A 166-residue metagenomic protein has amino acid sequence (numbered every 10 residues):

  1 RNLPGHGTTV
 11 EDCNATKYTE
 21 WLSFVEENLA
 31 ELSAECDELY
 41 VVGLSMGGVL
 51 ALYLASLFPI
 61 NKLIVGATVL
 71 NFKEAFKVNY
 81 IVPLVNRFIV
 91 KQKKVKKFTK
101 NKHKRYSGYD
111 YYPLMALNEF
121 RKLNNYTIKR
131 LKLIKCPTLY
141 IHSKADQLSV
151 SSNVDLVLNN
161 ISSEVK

Functional and structural regions predicted by a protein language model:
R1-V10: Conserved alpha/beta-hydrolase
T9-E35: Catalytic nucleophile-loop/oxyanion-hole region of alpha/beta-hydrolase and closely related hydrolase-like folds
G43-G47, A51: Gly/Ala-rich beta-loop-alpha elbow adjacent to hydrolase catalytic centers
I64-E74: Active-site nucleophile loop of the alpha/beta-hydrolase fold
P113-R130, C136: Active-site nucleophile elbow and catalytic-triad environment of alpha/beta-hydrolase enzymes
L133-I134, Y140-H142, D146: Short beta-strand/loop motif that positions the catalytic acidic residue of the alpha/beta-hydrolase fold
C136, V150-N159: Short alpha-helix in the alpha/beta-hydrolase fold that links the catalytic acid
